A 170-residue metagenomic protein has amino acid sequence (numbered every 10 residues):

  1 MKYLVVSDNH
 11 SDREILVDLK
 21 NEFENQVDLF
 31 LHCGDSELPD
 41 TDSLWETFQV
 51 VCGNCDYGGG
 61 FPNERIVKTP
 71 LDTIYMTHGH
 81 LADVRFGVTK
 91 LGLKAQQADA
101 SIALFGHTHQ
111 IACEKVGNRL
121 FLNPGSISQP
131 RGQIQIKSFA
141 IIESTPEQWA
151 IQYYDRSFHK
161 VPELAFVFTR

Functional and structural regions predicted by a protein language model:
M1-L4, I66-Y75, K115-F121, I142-Q152: Beta-strand-turn-beta hairpins that frame and shape the catalytic cleft of phosphate-ester-processing enzymes
K2-P70: Core catalytic region of metal-dependent phosphoesterases/phosphodiesterases, especially metallo-beta-lactamase-like
S7, C52-N54, H78, G125 (+2 more regions): Residues at the C-termini of beta-strands that transition into short coil/loop
H10-I15, S36-T41, C55-F61, A82-F86 (+2 more regions): Active-site environment of divalent metal-dependent phosphoester hydrolases
I15-V17, R85-T89, Q133, H159-V167: A short, polar/proline- and glycine-enriched secondary-structure boundary/capping micro-motif
Q49, R85-Q148: Conserved beta-sheet core of the metallophosphoesterase superfamily
V51-N54, G60-S101: Helix-adjacent hinge/juxtasegments
T145-R170: Charged phosphate-binding loop/patch that engages nucleotide di/tri-phosphates or the phosphate backbone of nucleic
